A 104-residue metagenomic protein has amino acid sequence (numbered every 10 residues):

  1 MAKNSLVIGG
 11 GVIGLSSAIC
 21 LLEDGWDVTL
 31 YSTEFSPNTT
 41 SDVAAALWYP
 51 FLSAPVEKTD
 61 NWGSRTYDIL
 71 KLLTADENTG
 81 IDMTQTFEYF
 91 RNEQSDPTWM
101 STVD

Functional and structural regions predicted by a protein language model:
M1-I13: Beta1/beta-strand and adjacent pyrophosphate-binding region of the FAD-binding site in flavoprotein oxidoreductases
I8, Y31, Y89-F90: Short hydrophobic segments within beta-strands
I13, T40, K58: Short, contiguous, pocket-lining structural segments that sit at or immediately flank catalytic/ligand-binding sites
C20: Rossmann-fold NAD(P)-dependent oxidoreductase module
E23-D42: Glycine-rich FAD pyrophosphate-binding loop
A46-D104: Dinucleotide-binding Rossmann-like beta1-alpha1 core, especially the glycine-rich loop that anchors the ADP
